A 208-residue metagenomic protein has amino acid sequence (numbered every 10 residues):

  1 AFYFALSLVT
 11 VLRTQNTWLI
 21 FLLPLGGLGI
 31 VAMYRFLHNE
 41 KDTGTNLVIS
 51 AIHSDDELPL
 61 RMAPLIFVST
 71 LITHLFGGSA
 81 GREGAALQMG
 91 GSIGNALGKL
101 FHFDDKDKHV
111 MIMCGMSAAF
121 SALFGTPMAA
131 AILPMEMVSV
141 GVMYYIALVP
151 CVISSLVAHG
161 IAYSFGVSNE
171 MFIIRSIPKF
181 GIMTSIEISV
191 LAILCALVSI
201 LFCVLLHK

Functional and structural regions predicted by a protein language model:
A1-K208: Alpha-helical transmembrane segments and immediately membrane-proximal extracytoplasmic
